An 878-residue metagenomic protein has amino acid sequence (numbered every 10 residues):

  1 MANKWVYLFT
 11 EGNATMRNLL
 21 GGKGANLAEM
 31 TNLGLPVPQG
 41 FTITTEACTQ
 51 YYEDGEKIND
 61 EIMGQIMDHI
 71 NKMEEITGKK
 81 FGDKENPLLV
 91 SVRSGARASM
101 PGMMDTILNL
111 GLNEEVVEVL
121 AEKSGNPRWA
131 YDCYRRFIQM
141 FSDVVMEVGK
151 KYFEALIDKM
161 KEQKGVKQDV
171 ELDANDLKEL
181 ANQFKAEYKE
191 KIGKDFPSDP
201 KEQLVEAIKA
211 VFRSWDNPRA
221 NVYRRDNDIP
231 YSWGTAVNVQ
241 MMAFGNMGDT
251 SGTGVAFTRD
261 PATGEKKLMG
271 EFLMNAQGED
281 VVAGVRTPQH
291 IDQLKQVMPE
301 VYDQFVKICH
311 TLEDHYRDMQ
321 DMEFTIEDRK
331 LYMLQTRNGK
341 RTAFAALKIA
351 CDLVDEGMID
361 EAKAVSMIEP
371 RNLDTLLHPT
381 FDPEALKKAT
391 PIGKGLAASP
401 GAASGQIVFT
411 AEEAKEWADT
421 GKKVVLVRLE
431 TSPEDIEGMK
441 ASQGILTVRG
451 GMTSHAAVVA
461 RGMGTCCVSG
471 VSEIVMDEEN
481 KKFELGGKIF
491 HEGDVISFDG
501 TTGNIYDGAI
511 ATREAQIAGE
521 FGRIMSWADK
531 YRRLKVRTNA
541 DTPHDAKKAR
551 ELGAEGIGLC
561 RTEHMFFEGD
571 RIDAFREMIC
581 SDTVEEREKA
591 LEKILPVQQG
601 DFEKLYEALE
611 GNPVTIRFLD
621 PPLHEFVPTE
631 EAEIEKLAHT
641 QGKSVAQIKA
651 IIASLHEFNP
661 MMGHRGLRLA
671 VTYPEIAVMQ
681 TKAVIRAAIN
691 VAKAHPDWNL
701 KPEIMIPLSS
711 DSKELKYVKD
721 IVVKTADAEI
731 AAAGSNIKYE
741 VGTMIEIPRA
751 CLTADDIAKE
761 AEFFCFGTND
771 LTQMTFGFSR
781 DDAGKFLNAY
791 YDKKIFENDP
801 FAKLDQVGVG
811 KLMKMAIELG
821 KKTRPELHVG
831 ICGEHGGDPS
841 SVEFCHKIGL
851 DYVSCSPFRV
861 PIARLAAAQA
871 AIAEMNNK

Functional and structural regions predicted by a protein language model:
M1-A389, K422-V425, S432-E437, Q443 (+10 more regions): Nucleotide/phosphate-binding sheet-loop regions of phosphoryl- and nucleotidyl-transfer enzymes
F41, V448-G450, S469-S472, C560 (+2 more regions): Short beta->alpha connector loops at strand-helix junctions that form conserved, small/polar/Pro-enriched
R93-S94, I517, W527-K878: Conserved alpha/beta-domain cores
N238, V408, V425-V427, L446 (+3 more regions): Structural motif
K330-Y332, L429-K440, G444-L446, M452-V458 (+6 more regions): Glycine-rich phosphate/ribose-binding loops and adjacent secondary-structure elements that form binding surfaces
L334-T336, H491-N539, D545: C-terminal domain-closing interface element
M358-S442, N504-A509, F521, M525-A528 (+1 more regions): Protease-associated
